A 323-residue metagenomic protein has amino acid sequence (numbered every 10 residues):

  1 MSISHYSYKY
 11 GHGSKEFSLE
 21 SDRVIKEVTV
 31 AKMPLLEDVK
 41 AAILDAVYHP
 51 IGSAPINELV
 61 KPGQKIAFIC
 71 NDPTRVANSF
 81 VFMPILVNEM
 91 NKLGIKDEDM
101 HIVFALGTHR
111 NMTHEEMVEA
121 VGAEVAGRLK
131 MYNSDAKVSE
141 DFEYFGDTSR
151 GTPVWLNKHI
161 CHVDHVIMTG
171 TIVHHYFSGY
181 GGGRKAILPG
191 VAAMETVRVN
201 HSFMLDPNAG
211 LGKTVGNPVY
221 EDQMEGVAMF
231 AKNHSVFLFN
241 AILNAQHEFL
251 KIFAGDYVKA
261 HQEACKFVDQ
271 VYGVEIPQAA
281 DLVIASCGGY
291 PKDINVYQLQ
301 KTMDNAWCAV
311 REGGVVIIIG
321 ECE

Functional and structural regions predicted by a protein language model:
M1-D45: N-terminal amphipathic/basic leader segments beginning at the initiator methionine
I51-A67, K92-D97, V274-D281, V310-R311: Glycine-rich phosphate/diphosphate-binding loops that line cofactor/substrate pockets in enzymes
K65-V76, H101-G107, I284-S286: Short glycine-rich or small-residue beta-strand-to-loop segments that form or flank ligand, phosphate, metal/Fe-S
V76-I95, L299-A309: Histidine-anchored nucleotide/phosphate-binding helix
D97-G107, Y132, V315-E321: Short internal beta-strands
M112-Y180: An acidic, phosphate/nucleotide-engaging active-site surface
G212-P291: Membrane-embedded hairpin module used as a gating/binding unit in multi-pass transport and secretion proteins
D293-E323: C-terminal catalytic subdomain
